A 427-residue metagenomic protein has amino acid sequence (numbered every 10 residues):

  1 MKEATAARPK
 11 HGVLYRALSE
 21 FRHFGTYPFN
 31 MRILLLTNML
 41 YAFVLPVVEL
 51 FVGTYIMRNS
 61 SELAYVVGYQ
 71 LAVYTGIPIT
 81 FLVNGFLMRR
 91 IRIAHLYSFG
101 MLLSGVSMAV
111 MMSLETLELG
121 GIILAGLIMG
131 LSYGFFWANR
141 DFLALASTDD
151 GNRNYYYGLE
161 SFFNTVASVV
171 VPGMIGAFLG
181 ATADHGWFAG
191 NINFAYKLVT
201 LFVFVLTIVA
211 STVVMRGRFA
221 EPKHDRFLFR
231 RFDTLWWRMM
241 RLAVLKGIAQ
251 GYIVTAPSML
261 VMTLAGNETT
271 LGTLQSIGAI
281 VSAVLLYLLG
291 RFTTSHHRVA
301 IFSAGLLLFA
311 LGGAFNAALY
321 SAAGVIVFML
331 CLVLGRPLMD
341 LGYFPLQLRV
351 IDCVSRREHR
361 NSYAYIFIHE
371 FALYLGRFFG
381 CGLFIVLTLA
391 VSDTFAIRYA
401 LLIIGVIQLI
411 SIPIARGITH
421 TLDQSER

Functional and structural regions predicted by a protein language model:
M1-M31, S147-I253, V406-R427: Intracellular loop-helix junctions on the cytosolic face of multi-pass helical membrane proteins
G12-P78, L235-S276: Helix-loop boundary and gating motifs at the non-cytosolic
I33-E49, Q70-G76, T80-N84, A125-L179 (+3 more regions): Substrate-agnostic recognition of the 12-TM MFS/MFS-like secondary transporter fold
T54, F86, V169-N193, T263 (+1 more regions): Transmembrane alpha-helix termini and helix-breaking/packing motifs in multi-pass membrane transporters
R58-N59, R89-R90, E115, A146-D149 (+4 more regions): Membrane-helix boundary and inter-helical linker elements of multi-pass secondary transporters
L102-L117, L307-I326: C-terminal ends and interior cores of transmembrane alpha-helices in multi-pass membrane transporters/permeases
G121-M129, Y196-T207, A322-L338: Alpha-helical transmembrane segments
